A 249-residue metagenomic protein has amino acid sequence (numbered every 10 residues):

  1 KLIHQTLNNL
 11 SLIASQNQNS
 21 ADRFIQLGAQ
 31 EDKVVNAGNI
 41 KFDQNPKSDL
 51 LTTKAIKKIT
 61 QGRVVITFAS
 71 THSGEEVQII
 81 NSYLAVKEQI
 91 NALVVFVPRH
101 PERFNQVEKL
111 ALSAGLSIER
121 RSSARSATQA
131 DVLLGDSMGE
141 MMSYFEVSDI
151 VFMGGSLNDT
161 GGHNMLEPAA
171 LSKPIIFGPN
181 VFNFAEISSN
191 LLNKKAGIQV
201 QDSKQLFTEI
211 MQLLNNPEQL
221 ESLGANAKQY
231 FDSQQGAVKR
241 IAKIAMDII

Functional and structural regions predicted by a protein language model:
K1-I249: Nucleotide-activated sugar donor-binding and catalytic core shared by glycosyltransferases and related lipid-linked
